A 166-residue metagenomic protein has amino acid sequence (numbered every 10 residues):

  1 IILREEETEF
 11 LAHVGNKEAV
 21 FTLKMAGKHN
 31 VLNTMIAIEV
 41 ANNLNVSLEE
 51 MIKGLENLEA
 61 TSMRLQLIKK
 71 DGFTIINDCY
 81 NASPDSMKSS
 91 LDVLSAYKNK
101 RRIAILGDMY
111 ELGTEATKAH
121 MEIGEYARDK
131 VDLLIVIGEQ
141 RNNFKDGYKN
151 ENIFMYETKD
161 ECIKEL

Functional and structural regions predicted by a protein language model:
I1-A19, T61-S62: Extended acidic/charged loop-beta regions that coordinate divalent cations and stabilize anionic phosphate/carboxylate
N16-V20, A26-L166: ATP-dependent carboxylate-amine ligase
